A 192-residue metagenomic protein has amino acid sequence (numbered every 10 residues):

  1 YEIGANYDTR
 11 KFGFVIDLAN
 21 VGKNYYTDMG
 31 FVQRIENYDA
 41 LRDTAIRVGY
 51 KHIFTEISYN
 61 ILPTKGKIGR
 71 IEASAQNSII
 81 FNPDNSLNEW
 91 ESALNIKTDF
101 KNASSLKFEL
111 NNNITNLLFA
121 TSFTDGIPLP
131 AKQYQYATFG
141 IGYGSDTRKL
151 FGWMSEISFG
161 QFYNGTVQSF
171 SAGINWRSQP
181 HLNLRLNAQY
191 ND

Functional and structural regions predicted by a protein language model:
Y1-D192: Exposed, low-structure sequence patches enriched in small/polar residues
